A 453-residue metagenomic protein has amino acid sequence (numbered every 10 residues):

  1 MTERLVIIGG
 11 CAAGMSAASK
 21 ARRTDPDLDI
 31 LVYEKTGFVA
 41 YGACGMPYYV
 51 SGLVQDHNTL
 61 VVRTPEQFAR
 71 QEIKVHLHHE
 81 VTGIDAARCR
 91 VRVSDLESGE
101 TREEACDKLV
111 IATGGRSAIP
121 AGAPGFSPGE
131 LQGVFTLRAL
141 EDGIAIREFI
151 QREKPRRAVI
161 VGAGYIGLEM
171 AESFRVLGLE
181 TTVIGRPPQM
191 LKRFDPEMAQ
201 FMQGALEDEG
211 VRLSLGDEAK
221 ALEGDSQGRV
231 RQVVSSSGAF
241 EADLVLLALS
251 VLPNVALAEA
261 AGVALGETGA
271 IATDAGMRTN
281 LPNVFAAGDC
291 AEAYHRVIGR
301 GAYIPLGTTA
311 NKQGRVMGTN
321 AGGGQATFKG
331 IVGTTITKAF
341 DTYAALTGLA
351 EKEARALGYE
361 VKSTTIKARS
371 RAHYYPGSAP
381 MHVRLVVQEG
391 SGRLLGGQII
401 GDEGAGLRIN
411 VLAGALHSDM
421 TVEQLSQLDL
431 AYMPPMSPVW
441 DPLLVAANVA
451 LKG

Functional and structural regions predicted by a protein language model:
T2-K74, H78, A171-F194: Beta1-alpha1 glycine-rich phosphate/pyrophosphate-binding loop at the start of Rossmann-like nucleotide-binding domains
I8-A12, R22-D27, K35-T36, F340-T347 (+1 more regions): Flexible, glycine-rich terminal cap/loop adjacent to redox cofactors in electron-transfer oxidoreductases
C11-M15, G37, G115-S117, E141 (+4 more regions): Residue-level detector of alpha-helix initiation sites
D27-D29, E72-E97, E104, V176-A275: A Rossmann-like FAD-binding core segment of flavoenzymes
L60-V61, R157-V159, Y165-E223, P305-A310 (+2 more regions): Rossmann-like dinucleotide-binding cores of NAD(P)H-dependent redox enzymes
T113-L177, R212, T273-A275: Glycine-rich dinucleotide-binding loop and its adjacent helix/turn
G129-R152, S226-Q232, A239-T319, V411 (+2 more regions): FAD-site-proximal beta/loop scaffold in flavoenzymes
T273, A287-A350, M436-G453: A conserved FAD-binding loop/helix module that cradles the flavin
